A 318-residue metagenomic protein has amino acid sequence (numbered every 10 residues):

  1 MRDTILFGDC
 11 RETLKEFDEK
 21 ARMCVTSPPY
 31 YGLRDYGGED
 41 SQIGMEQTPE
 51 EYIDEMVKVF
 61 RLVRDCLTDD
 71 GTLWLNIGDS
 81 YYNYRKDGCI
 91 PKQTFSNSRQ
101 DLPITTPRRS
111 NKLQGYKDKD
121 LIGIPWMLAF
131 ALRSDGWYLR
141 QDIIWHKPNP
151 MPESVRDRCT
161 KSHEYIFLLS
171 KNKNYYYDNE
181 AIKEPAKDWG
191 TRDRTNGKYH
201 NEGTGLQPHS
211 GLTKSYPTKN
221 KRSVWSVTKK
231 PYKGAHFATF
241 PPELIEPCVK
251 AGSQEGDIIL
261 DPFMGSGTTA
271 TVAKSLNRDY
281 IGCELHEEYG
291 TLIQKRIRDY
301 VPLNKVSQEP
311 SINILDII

Functional and structural regions predicted by a protein language model:
M1-L303, I314-I317: Core catalytic lobe of class I
N304-E309: Flexible, disordered linker segments and immediate boundary regions flanking tandem C2H2 zinc-finger modules
